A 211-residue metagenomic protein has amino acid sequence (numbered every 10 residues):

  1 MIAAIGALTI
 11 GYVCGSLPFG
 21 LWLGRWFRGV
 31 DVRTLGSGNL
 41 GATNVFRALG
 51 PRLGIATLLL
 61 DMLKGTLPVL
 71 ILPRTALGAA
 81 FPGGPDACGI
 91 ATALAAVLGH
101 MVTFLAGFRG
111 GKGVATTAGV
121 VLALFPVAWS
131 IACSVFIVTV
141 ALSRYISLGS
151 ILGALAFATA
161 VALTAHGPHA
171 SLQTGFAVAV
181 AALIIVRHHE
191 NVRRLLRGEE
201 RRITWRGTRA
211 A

Functional and structural regions predicted by a protein language model:
M1-A7, L67-A91, L122-W129, L163-F176: Helix-coil boundary and interhelical linker segments in multi-pass alpha-helical membrane proteins
L8, Y12, T57-D61, G65 (+6 more regions): Alpha-helical transmembrane segments of multi-pass membrane proteins, especially transporters and channels
I10, C14, F19-T66, M101-A115 (+2 more regions): Interhelical loop and helix-boundary elements at the membrane-water interface of polytopic inner-membrane proteins
G11-C14, A95-H100, F136-V140, V161 (+1 more regions): Alpha-helical transmembrane segments of multi-pass membrane proteins
F46-G50, L72-A76, A95, G113-S143 (+1 more regions): Interfacial segments of multi-pass membrane proteins
A79-A115: Hydrophobic, well-structured mid-protein blocks that either form specific transmembrane helices
A128-S130, Y145-G149, V161-P168, R187-R193: Juxtamembrane membrane-interface segments at transmembrane alpha-helix termini
S130-A132, I146-A154, H169-V180: Loop-to-transmembrane alpha-helix initiation sites
